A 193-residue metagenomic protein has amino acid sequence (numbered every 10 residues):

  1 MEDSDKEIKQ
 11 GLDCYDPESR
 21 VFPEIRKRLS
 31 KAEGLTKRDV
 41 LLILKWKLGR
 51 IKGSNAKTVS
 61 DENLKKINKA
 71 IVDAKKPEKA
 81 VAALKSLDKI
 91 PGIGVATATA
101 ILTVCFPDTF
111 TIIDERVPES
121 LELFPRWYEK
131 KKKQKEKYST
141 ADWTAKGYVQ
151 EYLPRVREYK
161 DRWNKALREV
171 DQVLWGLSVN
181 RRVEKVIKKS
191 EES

Functional and structural regions predicted by a protein language model:
M1-I43, F110-S193: C-terminal accessory module of base-excision DNA glycosylases/AP lyases that mediates lesion recognition and DNA
K31-K89: Alpha-helical ds-nucleic-acid-binding substructure associated with the helix-hairpin-helix region of base-excision DNA
A82-K85, A100, P154: Positions in alpha-helical segments
D88-P91, L102: Amphipathic, non-transmembrane alpha-helical scaffold segments
A98-V104: Short hydrophobic alpha-helical segments that form membrane-spanning helices or hydrophobic packing faces of helical
V104-F110: Catalytic Zn2+-binding segment of zinc metalloproteases
